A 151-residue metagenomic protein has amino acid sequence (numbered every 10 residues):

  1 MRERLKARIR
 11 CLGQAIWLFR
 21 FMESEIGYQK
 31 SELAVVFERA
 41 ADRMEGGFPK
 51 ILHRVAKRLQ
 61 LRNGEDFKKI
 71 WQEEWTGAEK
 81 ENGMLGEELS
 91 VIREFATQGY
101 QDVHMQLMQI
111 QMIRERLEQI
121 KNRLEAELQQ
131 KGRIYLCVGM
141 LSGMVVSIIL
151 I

Functional and structural regions predicted by a protein language model:
M1-Q60: Juxtamembrane/interface alpha-helical elements of multi-pass membrane proteins
A7, T97-M140: Membrane-interface, cytosolic juxtamembrane amphipathic helix immediately N-terminal to a transmembrane helix, enriched
R8-C11, L33, F48, G64-F67 (+3 more regions): Residue-level recognition of alpha-helical structural elements
E23, F48, A56, Q60-N63 (+2 more regions): A structural signal for well-ordered alpha-helices, especially hydrophobic packing surfaces of coiled-coils
R58-N82: Membrane-protein extramembrane domains
E73-H104: Short, non-transmembrane cytosolic segments of multipass membrane proteins
M140-V146: Canonical alpha-helical transmembrane segments of integral membrane proteins
S147-I151: Juxtamembrane boundary at the C-terminal end of a transmembrane helix
